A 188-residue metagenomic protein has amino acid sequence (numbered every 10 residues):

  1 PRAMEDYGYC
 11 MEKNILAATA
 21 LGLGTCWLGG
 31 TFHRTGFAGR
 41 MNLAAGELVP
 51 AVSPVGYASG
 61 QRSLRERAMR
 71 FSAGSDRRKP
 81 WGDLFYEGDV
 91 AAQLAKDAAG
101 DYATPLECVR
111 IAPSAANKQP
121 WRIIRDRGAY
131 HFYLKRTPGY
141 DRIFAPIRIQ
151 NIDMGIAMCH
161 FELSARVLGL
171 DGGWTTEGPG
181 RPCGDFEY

Functional and structural regions predicted by a protein language model:
P1-Y188: Acidic, surface-exposed loops and disordered segments
